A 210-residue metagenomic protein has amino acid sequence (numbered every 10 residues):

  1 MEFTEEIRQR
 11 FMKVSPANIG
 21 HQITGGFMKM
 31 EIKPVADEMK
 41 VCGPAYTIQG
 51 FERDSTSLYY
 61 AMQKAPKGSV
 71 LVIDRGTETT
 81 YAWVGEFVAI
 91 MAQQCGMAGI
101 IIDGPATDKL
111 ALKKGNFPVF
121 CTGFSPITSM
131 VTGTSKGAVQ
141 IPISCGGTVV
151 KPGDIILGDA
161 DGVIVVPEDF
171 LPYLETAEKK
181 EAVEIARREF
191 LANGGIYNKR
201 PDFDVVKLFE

Functional and structural regions predicted by a protein language model:
M1-P152, E168-Y197, F203-E210: Feature captures the catalytic cores and cofactor-binding loops of soluble hydro-lyases/lyases that act on carboxylate
I156: C-terminal binding/interaction regions
D159: Extended hydrophobic
V165: Short, acidic/hydrophobic/Gly-rich beta-strand patch recurrent on exposed beta strands that often constitutes part
